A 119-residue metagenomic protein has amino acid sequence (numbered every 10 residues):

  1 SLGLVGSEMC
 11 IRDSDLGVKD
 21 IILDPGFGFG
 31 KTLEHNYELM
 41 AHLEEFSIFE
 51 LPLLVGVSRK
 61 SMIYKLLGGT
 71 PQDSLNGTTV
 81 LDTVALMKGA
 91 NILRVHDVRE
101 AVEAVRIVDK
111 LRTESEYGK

Functional and structural regions predicted by a protein language model:
S1-I11: Single conserved hydrophobic/aromatic residue that forms the stacking wall/gate of nucleotide- or nucleobase-binding
S7-E8, D15, K19, G30-K119: Active-site-adjacent loop and "lid" segments of alpha/beta metabolic enzymes
F27: Active-site metal-binding loops of divalent metal-dependent hydrolases
